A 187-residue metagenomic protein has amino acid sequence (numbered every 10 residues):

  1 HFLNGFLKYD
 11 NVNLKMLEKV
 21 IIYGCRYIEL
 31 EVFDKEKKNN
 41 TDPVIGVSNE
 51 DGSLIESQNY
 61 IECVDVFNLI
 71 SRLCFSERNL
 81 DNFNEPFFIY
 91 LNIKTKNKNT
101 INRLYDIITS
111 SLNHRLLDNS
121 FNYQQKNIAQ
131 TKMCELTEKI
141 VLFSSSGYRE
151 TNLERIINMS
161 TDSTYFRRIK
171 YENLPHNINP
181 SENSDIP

Functional and structural regions predicted by a protein language model:
H1-P187: Catalytic cores of phosphodiester-bond hydrolases, prominently lipid phosphodiesterases
